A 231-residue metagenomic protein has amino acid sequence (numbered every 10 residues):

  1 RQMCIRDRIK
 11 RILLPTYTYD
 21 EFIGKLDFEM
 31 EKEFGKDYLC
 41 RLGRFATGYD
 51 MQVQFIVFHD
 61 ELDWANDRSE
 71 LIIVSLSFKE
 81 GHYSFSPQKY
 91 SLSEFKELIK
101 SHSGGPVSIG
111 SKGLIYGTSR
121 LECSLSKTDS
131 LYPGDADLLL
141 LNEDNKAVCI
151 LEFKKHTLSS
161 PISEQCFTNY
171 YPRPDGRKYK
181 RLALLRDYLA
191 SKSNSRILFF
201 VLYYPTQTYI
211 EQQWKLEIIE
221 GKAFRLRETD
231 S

Functional and structural regions predicted by a protein language model:
R1-I5: Short, small-residue-biased leader/transition segments that mark boundaries at the very start of proteins
R8-G35, F153-P172: Short beta-strand-loop-alpha-helix junction that forms the active-site gateway of nucleic-acid-processing nucleases
L13-M30, Y49-W64, F85: Extended, charged low-complexity segments that frequently continue into or abut oligomerization scaffolds
F34-D37, S111, Y116-C123, T128-L131 (+2 more regions): Acidic, metal/cofactor-coordinating or nucleic-acid-engaging core segments within structured domains
G43-L71, K180-I219: Nucleic-acid nuclease catalytic cores
R68-F95, E211-S231: Active-site or metal-binding loop neighborhoods of secreted/extracellular toxin and effector enzymes
S75-L125: Surface-exposed beta-loop interaction hotspot
S124-E164: N-terminal low-complexity, intrinsically disordered segments
